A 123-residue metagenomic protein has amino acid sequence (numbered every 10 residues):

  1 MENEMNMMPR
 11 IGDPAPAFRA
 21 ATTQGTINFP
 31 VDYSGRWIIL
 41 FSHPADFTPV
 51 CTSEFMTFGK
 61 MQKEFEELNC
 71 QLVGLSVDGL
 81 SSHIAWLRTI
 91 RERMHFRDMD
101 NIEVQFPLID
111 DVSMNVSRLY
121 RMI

Functional and structural regions predicted by a protein language model:
M1-I123: Chalcogenol-based redox active-site neighborhoods
